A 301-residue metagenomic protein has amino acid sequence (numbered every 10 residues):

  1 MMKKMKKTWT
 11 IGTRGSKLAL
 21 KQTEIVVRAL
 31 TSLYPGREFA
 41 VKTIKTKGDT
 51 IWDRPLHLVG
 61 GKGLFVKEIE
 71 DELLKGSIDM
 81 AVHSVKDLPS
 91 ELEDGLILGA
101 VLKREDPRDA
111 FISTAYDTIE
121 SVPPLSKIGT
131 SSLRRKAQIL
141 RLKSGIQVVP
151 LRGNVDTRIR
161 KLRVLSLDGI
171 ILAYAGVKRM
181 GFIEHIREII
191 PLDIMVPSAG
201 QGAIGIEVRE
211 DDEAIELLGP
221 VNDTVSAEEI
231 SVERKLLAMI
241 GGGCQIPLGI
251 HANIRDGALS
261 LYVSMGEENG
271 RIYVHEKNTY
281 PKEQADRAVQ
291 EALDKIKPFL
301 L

Functional and structural regions predicted by a protein language model:
K4-I51, L58, R141, Q147-L301: Small-molecule-sensing regulatory modules
R54-D79: Short, structured active-site "lid" loops
F65, H83, I171-A173: Short beta-strand and adjacent tight-turn residues that come in two discontinuous sequence segments and form the edges
E72, L88-E93: Extracytoplasmic loops/domains of multi-pass membrane proteins
I78-V82, D168-G169: Short, Asp-centered acidic motifs that coordinate Mg2+ and/or phosphate in catalytic or ligand-binding sites
V85-K86, D94-I146: A conserved helix-loop-strand patch within extracytoplasmic ligand-binding domains of the periplasmic binding
V85-L88, A175-V177: Short glycine-rich anion-binding loops that position phosphate/pyrophosphate groups of nucleotides and phosphorylated
